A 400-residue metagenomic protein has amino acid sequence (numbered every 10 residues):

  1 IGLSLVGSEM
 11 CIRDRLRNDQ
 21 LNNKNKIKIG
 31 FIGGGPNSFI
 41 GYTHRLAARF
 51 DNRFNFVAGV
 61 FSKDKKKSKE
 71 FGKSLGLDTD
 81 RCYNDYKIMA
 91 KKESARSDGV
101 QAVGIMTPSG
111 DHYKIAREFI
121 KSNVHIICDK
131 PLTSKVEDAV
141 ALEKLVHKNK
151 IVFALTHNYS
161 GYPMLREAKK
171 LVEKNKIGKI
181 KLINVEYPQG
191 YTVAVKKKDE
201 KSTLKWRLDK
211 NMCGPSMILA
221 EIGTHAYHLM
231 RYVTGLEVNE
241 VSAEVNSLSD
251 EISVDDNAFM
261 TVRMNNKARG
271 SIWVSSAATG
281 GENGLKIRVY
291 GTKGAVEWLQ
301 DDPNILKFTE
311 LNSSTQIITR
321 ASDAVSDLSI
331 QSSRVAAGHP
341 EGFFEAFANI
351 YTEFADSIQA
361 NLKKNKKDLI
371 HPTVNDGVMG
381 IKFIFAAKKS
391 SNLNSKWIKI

Functional and structural regions predicted by a protein language model:
I1-I12: Single conserved hydrophobic/aromatic residue that forms the stacking wall/gate of nucleotide- or nucleobase-binding
R13-L77, A355: N-terminal Rossmann-like dinucleotide-binding module
R13-N25, G104, H339, E353-I400: C-terminal helix-rich "cap/oligomerization" subdomain common to oxidoreductases
L16-Q20, N158, F259, M264 (+1 more regions): C-terminal glycine/acidic-rich active-site capping loop/insertion
R81-L145: Beta-loop-alpha module in the N-terminal Rossmann-like domain of NAD(P)-dependent dehydrogenases, especially those
C128, S134, F153-L155, N184 (+1 more regions): Hydrophobic residues in well-ordered beta-strands that form the structural core
V152, Y159-I252, L306, N394: Predominantly a Rossmann-like dinucleotide-binding segment in NAD(P)-dependent oxidoreductases
A220-A295, Q300-N304: Glycine-rich, aromatic-lined ligand/substrate-binding cores of catalytic and carbohydrate-binding domains
